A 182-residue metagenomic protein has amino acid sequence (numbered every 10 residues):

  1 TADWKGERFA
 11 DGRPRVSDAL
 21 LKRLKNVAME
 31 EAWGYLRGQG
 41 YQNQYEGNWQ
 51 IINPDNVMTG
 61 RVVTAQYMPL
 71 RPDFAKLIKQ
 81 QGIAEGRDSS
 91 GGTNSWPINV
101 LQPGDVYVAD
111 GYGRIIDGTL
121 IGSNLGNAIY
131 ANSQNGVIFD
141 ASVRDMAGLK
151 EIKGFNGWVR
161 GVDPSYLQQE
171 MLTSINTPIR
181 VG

Functional and structural regions predicted by a protein language model:
T1-Y41: N-terminal pre-domain segments of enzymes
V27, G40-G182: Feature captures the catalytic cores and cofactor-binding loops of soluble hydro-lyases/lyases that act on carboxylate
